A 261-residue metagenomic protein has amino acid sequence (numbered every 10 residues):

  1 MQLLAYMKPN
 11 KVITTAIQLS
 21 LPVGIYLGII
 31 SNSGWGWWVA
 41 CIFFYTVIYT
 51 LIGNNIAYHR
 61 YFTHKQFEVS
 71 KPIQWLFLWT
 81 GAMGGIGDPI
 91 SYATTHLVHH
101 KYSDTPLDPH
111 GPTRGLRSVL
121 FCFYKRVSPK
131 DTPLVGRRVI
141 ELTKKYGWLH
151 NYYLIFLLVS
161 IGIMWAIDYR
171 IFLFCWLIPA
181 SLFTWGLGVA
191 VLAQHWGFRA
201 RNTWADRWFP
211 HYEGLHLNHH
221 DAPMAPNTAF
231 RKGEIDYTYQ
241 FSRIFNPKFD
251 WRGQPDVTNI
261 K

Functional and structural regions predicted by a protein language model:
M1-L187, A225-K261: Non-catalytic, topology-defining segments of multipass membrane proteins
V189-D236: Glycine/small-residue-rich hydrophobic helix-like segments
